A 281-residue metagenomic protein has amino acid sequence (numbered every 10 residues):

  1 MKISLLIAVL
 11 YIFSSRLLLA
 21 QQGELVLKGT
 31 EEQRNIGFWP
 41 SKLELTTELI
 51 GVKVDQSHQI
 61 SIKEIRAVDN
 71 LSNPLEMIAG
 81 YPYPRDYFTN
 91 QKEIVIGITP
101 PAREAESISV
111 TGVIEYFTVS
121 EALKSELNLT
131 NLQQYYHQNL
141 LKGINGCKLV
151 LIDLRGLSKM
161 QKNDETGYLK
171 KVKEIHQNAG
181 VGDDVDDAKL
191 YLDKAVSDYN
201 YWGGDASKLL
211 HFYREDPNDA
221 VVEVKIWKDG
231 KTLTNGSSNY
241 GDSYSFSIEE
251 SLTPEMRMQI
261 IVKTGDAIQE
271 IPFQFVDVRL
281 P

Functional and structural regions predicted by a protein language model:
M1-L6: Positively charged n-region of N-terminal signal peptides that target proteins for export
Y11-F13: Aromatic (phenylalanine/tyrosine) cluster motif
R16-A20: Sec/Tat signal peptide C-region and signal peptidase I cleavage site
Q21-P281: Alpha-helical, hydrophobic structural elements that either
